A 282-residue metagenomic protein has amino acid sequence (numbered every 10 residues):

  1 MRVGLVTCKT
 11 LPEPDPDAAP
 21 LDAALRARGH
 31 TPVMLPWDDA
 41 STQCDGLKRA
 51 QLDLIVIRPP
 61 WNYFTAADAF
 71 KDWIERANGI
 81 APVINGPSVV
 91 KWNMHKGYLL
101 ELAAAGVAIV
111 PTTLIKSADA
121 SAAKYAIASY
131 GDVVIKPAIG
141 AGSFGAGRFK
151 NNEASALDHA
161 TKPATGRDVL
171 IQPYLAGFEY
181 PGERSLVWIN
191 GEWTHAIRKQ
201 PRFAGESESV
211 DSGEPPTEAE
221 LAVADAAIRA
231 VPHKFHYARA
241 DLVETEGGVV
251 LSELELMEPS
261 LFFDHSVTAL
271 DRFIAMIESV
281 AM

Functional and structural regions predicted by a protein language model:
R2, K9-T112: Conserved N-proximal alpha/beta basic substrate-recognition cap immediately N-terminal to, or forming the N-lobe
V3-T7, I74-I80, P87-P181, E218-A222 (+1 more regions): Active-site nucleotide/adenylate-binding loops and adjacent lid/helix of ATP-dependent enzymes
T10, W193, L261: Short, glycine/serine-rich, charged loops/turns that create anion-binding and catalytic segments at active sites
A50, V107, A128-S129, H233 (+1 more regions): Structured loop/turn residues at beta-strand edges in well-structured enzyme cores
R58, I115, K199: Conserved residues at the C-terminal ends of beta-strands
P60, A138, Y174-L175, V187 (+2 more regions): Anionic group-transfer/hydrolysis microenvironments
F144-P232, V243, V250: Phosphate-binding site of ATP-dependent enzymes
P215-M282: ATP-dependent carboxylate activation and anion-phosphoryl transfer catalytic cores that bind Mg-ATP to form
